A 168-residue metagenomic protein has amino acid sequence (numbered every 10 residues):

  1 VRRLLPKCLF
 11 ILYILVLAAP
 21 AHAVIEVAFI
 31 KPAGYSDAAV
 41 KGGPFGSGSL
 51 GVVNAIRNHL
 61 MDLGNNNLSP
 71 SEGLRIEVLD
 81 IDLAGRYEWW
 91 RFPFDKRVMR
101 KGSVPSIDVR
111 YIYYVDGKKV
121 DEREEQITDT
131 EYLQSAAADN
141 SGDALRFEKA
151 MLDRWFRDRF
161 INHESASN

Functional and structural regions predicted by a protein language model:
V1-L9: Bacterial N-terminal signal peptides that target proteins for export
V16-P20: N-terminal signal peptide c-region/cleavage motif recognized by signal peptidases
V24, I30-L79: N-terminal segment of the mature soluble domain
V24-I30, R97-R100, G142-D143, R154 (+1 more regions): N-terminal, polar/charged subdomain of small-to-medium soluble alpha/beta proteins
G42, E122-R154: Short secondary-structure boundary motifs at beta->alpha junctions and helix caps
I56-D62, D139-N168: C-terminal/domain-edge helix-coil "capping" segments
P70, V78-D116: Surface-exposed short loop/turn segments
